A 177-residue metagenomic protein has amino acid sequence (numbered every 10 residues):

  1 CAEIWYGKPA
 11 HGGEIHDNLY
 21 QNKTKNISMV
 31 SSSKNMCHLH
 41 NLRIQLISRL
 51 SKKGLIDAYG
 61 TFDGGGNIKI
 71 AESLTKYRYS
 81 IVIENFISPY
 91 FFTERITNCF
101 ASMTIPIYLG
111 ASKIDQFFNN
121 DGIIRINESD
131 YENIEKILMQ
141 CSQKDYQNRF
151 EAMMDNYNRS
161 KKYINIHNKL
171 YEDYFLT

Functional and structural regions predicted by a protein language model:
C1-T177: Pol beta-like nucleotidyltransferase catalytic core
